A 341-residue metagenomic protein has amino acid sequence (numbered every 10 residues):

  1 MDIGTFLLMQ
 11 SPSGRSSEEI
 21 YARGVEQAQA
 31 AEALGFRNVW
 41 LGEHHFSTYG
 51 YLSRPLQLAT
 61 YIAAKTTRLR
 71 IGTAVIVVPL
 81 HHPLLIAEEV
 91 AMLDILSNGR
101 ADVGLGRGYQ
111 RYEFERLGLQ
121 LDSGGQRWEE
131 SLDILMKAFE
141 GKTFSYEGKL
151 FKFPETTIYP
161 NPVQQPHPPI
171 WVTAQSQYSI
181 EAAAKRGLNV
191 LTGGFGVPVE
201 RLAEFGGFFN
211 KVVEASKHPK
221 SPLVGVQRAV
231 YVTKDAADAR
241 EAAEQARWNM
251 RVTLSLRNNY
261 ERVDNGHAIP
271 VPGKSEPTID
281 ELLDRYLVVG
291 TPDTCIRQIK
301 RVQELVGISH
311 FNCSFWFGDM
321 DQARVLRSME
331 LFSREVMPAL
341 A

Functional and structural regions predicted by a protein language model:
M1-I71, Q165-P168: N-terminal beta1-alpha1-beta2 module of alpha/beta enzyme domains
I3, A31, G35, E43 (+9 more regions): Conserved, mostly hydrophobic/aromatic
I3-T5, V39-L41, I71-T73, A101-L105 (+4 more regions): Hydrophobic faces of well-ordered beta-strands that scaffold small-molecule active sites in alpha/beta enzyme cores
L7-Y21, I76-L84, Q164-A174, Y231-T233 (+1 more regions): Active-site mouth loops of central-metabolism enzymes
E18-A30, E89, A174-E181, T294-V302: Short, acidic/polar
K65-R68, S97, A184-L191, G307: Glycine-enriched alpha-helix->loop->beta-strand junction motifs that scaffold or abut catalytic
H82-L188, V199-G207, K211-K220: Internal, glycine-rich beta/alpha segment that forms the wall or movable "lid" of small-molecule/cofactor binding
G124-I158, E200-I308, A341: An alpha-helical appendage that flanks or caps ligand/catalytic pockets
